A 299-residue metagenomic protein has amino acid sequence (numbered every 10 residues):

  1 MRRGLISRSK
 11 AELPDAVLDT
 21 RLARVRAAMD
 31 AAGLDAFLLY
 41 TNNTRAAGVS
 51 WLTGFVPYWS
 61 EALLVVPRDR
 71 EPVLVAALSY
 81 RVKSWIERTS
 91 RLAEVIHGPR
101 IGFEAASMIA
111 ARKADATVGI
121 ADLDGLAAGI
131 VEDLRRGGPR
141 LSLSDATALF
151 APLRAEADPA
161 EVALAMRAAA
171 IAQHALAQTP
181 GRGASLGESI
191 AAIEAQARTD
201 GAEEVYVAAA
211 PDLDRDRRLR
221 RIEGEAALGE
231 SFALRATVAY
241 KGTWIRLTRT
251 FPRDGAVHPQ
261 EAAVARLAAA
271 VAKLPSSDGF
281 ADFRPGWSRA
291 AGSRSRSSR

Functional and structural regions predicted by a protein language model:
M1-R299: Active-site neighborhoods and metal-handling regions in enzymes and metal-associated proteins
